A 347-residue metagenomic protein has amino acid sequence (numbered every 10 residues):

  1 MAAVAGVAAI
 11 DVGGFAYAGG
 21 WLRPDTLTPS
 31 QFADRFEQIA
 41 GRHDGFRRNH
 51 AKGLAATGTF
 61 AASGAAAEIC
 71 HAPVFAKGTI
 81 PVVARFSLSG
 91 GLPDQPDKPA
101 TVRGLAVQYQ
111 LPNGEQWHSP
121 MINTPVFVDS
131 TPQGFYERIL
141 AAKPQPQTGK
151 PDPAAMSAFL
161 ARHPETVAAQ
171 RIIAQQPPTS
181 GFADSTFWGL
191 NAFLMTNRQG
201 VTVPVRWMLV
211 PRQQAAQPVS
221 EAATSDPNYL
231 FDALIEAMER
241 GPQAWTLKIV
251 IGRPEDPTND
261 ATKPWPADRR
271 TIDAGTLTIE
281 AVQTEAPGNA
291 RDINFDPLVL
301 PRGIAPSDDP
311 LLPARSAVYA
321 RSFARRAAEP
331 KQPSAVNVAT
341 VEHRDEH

Functional and structural regions predicted by a protein language model:
M1-H347: Active-site-adjacent core segments of small-molecule enzymes
